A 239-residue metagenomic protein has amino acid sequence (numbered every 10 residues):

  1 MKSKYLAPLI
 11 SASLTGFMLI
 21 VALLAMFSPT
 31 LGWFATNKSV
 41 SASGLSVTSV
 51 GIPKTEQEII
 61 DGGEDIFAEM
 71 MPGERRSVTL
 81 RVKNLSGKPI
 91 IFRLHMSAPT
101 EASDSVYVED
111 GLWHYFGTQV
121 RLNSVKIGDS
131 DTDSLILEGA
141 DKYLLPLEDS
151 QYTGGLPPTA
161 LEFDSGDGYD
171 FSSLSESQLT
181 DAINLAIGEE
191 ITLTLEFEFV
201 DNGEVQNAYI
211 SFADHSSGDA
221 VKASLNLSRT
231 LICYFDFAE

Functional and structural regions predicted by a protein language model:
M1, A22, G139, S150-Q151 (+3 more regions): Residue-level detector of alpha-helical transmembrane segments in integral membrane proteins
K2-M71, E239: Short, polar/proline-rich extracytoplasmic segments that appear immediately after membrane translocation
K2-Y5, D131, D170, S175 (+1 more regions): Terminal low-complexity, poorly structured segments
S3, S124-I127, L185: N-terminal cationic leader/targeting segments used for protein routing and processing
A25-M26, E74-T159: Surface-exposed interaction patch
F67-R75, L147, A186-E190: Solvent-exposed, conformationally flexible loop/turn segments
R76-I91, H95-E101, S172-E239: C-terminal, structured domain-capping segment
Y152-S172: Extended amphipathic alpha-helical interaction segments
